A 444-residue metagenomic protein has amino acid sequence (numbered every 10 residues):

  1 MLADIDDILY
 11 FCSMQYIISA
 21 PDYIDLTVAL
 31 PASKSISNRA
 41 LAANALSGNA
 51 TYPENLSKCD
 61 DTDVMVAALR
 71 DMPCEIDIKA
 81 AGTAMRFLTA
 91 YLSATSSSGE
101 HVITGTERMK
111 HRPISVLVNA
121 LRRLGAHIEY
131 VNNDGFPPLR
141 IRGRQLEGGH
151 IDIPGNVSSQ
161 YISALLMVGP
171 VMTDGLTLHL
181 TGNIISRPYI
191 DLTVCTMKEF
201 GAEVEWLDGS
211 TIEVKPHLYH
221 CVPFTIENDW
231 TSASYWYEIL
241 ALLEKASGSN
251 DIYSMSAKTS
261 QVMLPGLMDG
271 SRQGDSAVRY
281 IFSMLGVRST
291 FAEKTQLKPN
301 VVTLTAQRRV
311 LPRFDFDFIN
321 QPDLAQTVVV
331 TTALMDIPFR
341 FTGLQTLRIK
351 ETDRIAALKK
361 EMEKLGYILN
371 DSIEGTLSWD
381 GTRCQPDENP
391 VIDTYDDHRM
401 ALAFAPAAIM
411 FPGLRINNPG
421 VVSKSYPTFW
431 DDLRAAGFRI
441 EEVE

Functional and structural regions predicted by a protein language model:
I5-E444: Short, structured segments at the rim of ligand-binding sites
